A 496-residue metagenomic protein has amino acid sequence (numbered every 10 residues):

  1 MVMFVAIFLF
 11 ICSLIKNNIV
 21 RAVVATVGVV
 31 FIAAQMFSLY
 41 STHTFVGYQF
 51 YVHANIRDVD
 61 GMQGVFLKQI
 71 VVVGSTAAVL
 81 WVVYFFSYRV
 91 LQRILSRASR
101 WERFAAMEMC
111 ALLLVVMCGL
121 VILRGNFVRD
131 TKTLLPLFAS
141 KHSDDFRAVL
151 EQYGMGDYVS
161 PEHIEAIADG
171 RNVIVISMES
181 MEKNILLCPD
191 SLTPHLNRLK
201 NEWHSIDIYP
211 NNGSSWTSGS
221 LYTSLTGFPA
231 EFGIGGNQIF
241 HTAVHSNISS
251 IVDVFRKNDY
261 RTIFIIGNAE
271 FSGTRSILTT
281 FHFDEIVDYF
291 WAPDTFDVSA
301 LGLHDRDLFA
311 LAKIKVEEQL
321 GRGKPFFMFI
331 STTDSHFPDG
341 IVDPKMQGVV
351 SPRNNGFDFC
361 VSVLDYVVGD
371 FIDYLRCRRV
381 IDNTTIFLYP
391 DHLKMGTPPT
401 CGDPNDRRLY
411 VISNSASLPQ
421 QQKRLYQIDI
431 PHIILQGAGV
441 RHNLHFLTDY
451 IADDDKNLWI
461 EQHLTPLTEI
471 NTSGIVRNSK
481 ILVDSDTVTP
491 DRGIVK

Functional and structural regions predicted by a protein language model:
M1-L135: Transmembrane and membrane-interface helices of multi-pass, inner-membrane envelope-modifying transferases
T26-V29, A54, G61, T133-P136 (+5 more regions): Charged/polar, solvent-exposed surface patches and flexible loops
Y40-F50, V71, F138-F146, S250 (+3 more regions): A diffuse structural propensity rather than consistent per-protein peaks
H43, S87-Y88, L95-S99, G154 (+4 more regions): Short, flexible coil/linker elements and helix-boundary hinge sites characteristic of intrinsically disordered
V59, L91, T131-L134, F146-Y153 (+4 more regions): Generic structural signal of hydrophobic/aromatic residues within well-ordered alpha-helices of folded domains
D60-Q63, S99, F138-H142, Y153-Y158 (+3 more regions): Generic secondary-structure transition motif, activating predominantly at the C-termini of alpha-helices
G119-S180, N184-L187: Membrane-interface segments at or immediately adjacent to transmembrane helices that form the boundary between
Y158-K496: Solvent-exposed soluble domains appended to multi-pass membrane proteins
